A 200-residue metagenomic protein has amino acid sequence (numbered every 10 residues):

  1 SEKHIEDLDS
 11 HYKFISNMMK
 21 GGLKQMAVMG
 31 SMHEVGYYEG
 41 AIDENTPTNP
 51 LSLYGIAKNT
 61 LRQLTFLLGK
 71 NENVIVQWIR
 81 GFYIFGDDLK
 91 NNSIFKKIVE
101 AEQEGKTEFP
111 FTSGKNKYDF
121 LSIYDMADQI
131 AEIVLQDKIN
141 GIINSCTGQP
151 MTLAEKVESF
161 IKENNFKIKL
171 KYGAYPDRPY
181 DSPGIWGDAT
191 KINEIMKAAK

Functional and structural regions predicted by a protein language model:
S1-D9: NAD(P)H-binding glycine-rich loop region in Rossmannoid oxidoreductase-like domains and their noncatalytic homologs
S10-M18, G22, L64-T65, Q129 (+1 more regions): Hydrophobic positions on the long internal alpha-helix of Rossmann-like NAD(P)-dependent oxidoreductase domains
Y12-L53: Conserved Rossmann-fold NAD(P)-dependent oxidoreductase catalytic core, especially the SDR/UDP-sugar
G21-A27, N73-I75, N140: Active-site loop of short-chain dehydrogenase/reductase
S31-Y37, Y83-L89, P150: Active-site proximal helix/loop that lines the substrate pocket of Rossmann-like NAD(P)-dependent oxidoreductase domains
L53, A57-T60: Active-site helix of classical SDR
Q63-K117, I123, S159-F160: NAD(P)-dependent short-chain dehydrogenase/reductase
E104-K106, P110-K200: C-terminal substrate-binding subdomain of Rossmann-fold SDR/epimerase-dehydratase oxidoreductases
